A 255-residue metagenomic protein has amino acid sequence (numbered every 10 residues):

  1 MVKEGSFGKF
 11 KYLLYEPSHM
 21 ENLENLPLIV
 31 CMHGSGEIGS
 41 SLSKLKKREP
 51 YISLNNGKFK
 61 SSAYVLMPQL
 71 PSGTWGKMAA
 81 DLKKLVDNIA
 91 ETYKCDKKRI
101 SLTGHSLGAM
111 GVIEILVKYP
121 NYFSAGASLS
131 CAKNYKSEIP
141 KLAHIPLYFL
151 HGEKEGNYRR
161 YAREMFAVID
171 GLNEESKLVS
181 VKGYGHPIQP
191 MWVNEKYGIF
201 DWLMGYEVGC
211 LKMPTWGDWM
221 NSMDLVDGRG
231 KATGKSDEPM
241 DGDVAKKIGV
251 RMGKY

Functional and structural regions predicted by a protein language model:
M1-L28, A63, T103-H105, M110 (+5 more regions): A domain-start/cap signature at the N-terminus of enzymes
M20-E24, T74-S106: Gly/Ser-rich "nucleophile elbow"/oxyanion-hole loop immediately N-terminal to the catalytic nucleophile in hydrolases
L26-L28, M32-L82: Active-site machinery of serine-nucleophile hydrolases
V65, V181-Q189: Histidine-bearing beta->alpha loop at or near hydrolase active sites
E91-T92, K98-K141: Primarily recognizes the serine-hydrolase "nucleophile elbow" in alpha/beta-hydrolase and SGNH/GDSL folds
Y148-H151: Short beta-strand/loop motif that positions the catalytic acidic residue of the alpha/beta-hydrolase fold
G156-R163: Conserved alpha/beta-hydrolase "acid-adjacent" motif
